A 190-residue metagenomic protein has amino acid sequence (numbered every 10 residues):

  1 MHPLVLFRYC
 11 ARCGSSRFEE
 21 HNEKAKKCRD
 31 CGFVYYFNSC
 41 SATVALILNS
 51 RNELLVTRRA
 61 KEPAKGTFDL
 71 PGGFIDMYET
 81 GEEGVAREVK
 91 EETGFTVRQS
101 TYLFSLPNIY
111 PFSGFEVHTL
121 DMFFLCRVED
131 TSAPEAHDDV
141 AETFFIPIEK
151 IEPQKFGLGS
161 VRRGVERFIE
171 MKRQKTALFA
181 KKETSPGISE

Functional and structural regions predicted by a protein language model:
M1-L6, A133-E190: Nudix hydrolase/Nudix homology domain
P3-F7, K24, S41: Short metal-coordination and nucleic-acid-contact micro-motifs, chiefly zinc-binding Cys/His arrays
C10-C13, C28-C31: Short cysteine-rich clusters marking metal-coordination/redox-active sites
F18-E19, Y36: Short functional micro-motifs and their immediate structural scaffolds
E19-A25: Short linker/helix segments within small regulatory modules
D30-L54, F74: Conserved N-terminal beta-strand and adjoining loop/helix that marks the start of the Nudix/MutT-like hydrolase domain
N49-E91: Conserved Nudix-box catalytic region and its N-terminal flanking loop in Nudix hydrolases and closely related
I75-T101, L106-S160: Unchanged
